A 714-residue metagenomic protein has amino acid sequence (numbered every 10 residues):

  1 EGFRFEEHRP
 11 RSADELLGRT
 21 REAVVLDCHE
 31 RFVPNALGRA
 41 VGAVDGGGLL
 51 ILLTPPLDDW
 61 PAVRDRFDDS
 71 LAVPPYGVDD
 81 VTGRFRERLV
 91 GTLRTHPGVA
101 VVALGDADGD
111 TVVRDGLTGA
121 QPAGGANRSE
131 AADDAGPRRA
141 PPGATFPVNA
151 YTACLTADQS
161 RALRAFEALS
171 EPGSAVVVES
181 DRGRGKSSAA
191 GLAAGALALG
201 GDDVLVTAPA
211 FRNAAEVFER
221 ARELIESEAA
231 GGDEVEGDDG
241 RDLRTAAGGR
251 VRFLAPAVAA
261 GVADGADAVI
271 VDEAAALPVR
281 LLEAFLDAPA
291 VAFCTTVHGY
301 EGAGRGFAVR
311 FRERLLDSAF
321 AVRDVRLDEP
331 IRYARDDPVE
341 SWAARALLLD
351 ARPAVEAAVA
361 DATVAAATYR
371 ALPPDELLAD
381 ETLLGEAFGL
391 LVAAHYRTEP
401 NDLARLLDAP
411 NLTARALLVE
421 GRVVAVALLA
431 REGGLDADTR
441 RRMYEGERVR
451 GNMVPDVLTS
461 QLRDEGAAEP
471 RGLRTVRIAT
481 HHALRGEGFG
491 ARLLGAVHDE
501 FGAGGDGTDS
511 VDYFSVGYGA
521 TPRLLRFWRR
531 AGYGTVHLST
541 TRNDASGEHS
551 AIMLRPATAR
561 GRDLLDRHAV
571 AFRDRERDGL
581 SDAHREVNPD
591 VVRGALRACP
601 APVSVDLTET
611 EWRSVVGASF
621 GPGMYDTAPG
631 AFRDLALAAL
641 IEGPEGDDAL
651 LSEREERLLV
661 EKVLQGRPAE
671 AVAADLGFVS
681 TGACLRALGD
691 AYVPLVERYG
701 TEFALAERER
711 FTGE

Functional and structural regions predicted by a protein language model:
G2-E22, P209-V262: Inter-Walker segment of RecA-like/P-loop motor cores
D14-R128: N-terminal accessory nucleic-acid engagement/regulatory domains that precede and modulate ATP-driven motor cores
S129, E223-A246, A260, A268 (+4 more regions): Terminal substrate-recognition subdomain of acyl/acetyltransferases
Y151, E171-V177, D202, L412-T413: Pre-Walker A (Motif I) flank of P-loop NTPase domains
Y151-S174: N-terminal pre-P-loop "Q-motif" helix
A175-S188: Walker A/P-loop nucleotide-binding motif
A189, A193, L493: Hydrophobic positions on the alpha1 helix immediately C-terminal to the Walker A/P-loop
N401, N411-L429, G434: Conserved beta-hairpin
